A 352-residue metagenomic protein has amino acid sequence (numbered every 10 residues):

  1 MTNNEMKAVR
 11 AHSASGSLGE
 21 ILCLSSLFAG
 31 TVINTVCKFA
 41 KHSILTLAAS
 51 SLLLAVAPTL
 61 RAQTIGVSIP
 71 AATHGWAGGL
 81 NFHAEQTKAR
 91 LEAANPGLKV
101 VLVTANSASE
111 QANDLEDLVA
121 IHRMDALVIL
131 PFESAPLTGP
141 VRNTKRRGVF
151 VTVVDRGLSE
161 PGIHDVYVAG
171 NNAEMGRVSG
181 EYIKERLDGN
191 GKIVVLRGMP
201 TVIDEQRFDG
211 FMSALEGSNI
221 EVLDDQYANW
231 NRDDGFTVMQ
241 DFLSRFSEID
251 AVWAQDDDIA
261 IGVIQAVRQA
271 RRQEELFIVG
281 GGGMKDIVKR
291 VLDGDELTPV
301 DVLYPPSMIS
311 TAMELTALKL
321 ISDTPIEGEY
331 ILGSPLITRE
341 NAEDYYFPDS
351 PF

Functional and structural regions predicted by a protein language model:
G66-L91, V101-N113, P131-S134, G198-E205 (+2 more regions): Extracytoplasmic "Venus flytrap"
W76-E92, M175-S179, I203-I220, D234 (+3 more regions): Short, solvent-exposed amphipathic alpha-helices that sit in or adjacent to ligand/effector-binding or catalytic
L91-A105, V195, E216-R232: Short beta-strand elements in bilobed, periplasmic/extracellular small-molecule ligand-binding domains
L102-T104, S159-Y182, V195-R197, D225 (+1 more regions): Short beta-strand elements at the ligand-binding edges of bilobed clamshell
Q111, V168-I193, D234-F236, A260 (+2 more regions): Hydrophobic alpha-helical segments within soluble ligand-binding/sensing domains
E116, A120, D125-K145, F211 (+2 more regions): Hydrophobic alpha-helical
A135-E174, K192, M284-L297, Y346-P348: Flexible loop/hinge segments that line or gate small-molecule binding clefts
A214-L215, Y304-F352: Hinge/cleft segment of the Venus flytrap/periplasmic-binding protein
